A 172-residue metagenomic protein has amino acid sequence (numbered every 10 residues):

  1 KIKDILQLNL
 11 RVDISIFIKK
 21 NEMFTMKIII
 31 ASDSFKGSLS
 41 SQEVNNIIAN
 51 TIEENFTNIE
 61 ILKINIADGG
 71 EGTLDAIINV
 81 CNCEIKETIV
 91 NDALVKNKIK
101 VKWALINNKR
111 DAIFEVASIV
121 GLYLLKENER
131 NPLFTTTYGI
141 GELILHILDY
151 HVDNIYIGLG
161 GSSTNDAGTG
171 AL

Functional and structural regions predicted by a protein language model:
K1-K3, K19-K20: Charged/polar low-complexity intrinsically disordered segments
I2-D4, V152-D153: Hydrophobic alpha-helical context, especially transmembrane and signal-peptide helices
R11-V12, H151: Detector for intrinsically disordered, low-structure N-terminal pre-sequences
I14-T25: Short, Lys/Arg-enriched N-terminal segments with co-localized hydrophobic residues within the first ~10-30 amino acids
F24-L159, S163-L172: N-terminal loops that bind phosphate or other acidic moieties and the adjacent beta-alpha structural core
